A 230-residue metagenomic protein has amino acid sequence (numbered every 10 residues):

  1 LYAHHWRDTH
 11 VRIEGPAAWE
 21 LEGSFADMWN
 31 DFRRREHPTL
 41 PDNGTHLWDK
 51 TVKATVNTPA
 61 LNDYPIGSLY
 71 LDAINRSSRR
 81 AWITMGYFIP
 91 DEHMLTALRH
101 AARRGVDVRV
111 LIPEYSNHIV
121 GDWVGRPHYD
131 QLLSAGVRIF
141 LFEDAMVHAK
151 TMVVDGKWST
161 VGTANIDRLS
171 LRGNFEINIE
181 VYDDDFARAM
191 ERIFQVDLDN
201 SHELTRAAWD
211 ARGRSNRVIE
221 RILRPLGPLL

Functional and structural regions predicted by a protein language model:
L1-L230: Charged, low-complexity intrinsically disordered terminal segments
